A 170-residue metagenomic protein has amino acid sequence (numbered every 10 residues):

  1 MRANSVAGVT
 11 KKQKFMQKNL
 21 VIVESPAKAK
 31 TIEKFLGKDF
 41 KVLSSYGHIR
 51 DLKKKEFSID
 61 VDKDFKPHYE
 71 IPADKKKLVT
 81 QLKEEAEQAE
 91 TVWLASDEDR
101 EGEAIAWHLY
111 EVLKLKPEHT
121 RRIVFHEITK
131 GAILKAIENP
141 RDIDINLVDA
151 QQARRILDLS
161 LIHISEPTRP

Functional and structural regions predicted by a protein language model:
R2-A3, H163: Compositionally biased low-complexity segments enriched in histidine and/or tyrosine
A3-V9: Acidic, Ala/Val/Gly-enriched low-complexity intrinsically disordered segments
K12-L161: Intrinsically disordered, low-complexity regulatory segments
S160-P170: Residue-level detector of conserved catalytic or cofactor/ligand-binding positions in enzyme active sites
